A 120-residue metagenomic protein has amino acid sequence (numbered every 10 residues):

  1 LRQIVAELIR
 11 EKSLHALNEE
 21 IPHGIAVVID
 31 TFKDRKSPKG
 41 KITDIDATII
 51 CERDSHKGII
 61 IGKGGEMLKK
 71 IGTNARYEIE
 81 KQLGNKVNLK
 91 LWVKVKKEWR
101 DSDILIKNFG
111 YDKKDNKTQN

Functional and structural regions predicted by a protein language model:
L1-N120: C-terminal-of-GTPase-core extension/linker across diverse P-loop GTPases
